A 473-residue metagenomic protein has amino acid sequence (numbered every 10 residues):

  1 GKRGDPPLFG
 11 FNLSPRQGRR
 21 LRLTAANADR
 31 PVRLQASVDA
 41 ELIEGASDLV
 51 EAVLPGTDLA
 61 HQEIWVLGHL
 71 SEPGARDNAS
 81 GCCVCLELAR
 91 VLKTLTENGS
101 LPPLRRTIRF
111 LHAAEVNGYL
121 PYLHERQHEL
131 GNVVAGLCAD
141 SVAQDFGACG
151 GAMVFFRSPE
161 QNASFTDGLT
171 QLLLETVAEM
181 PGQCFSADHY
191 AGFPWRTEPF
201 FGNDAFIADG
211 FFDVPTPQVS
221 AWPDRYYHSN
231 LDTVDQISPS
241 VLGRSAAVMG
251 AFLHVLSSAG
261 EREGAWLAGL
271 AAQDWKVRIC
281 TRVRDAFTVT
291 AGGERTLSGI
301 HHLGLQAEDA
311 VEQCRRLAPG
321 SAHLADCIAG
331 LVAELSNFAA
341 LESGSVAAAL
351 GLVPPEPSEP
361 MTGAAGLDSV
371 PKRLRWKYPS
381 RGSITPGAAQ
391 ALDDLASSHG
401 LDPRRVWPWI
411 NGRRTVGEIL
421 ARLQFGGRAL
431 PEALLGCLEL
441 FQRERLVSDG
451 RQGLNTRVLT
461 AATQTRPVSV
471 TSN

Functional and structural regions predicted by a protein language model:
G1-G10, R90, R404-W407, L420-F425: Extracellular/luminal Protease-associated
K2-A79, L86-S100, R105-T107: Soluble metallo-hydrolase cores and metallopeptidase-like ectodomains found primarily in the secretory/periplasmic
L8-F11, G18-R19, L59-H61, A113-Y226 (+3 more regions): Metal-dependent peptidase/peptidase-like ectodomains
I64-L67, S100-A114, A135-C138, W266-A268: Beta-strand segments within the central parallel beta-sheet cores of soluble alpha/beta enzyme folds
R90, R106, R225-C280, R414 (+1 more regions): His/Asp/Glu-rich mid-to-C-terminal helical/loop segments that flank catalytic regions of hydrolases
S186-A205, A265-V277, N455-L459: A glycine-rich phosphate-binding loop feature that marks nucleotide/adenosyl-phosphate handling sites
G260-R405, R413: C-terminal non-catalytic alpha-helical accessory regions
G320, L324, S397-N473: Long, charge-rich, low-complexity alpha-helical segments
